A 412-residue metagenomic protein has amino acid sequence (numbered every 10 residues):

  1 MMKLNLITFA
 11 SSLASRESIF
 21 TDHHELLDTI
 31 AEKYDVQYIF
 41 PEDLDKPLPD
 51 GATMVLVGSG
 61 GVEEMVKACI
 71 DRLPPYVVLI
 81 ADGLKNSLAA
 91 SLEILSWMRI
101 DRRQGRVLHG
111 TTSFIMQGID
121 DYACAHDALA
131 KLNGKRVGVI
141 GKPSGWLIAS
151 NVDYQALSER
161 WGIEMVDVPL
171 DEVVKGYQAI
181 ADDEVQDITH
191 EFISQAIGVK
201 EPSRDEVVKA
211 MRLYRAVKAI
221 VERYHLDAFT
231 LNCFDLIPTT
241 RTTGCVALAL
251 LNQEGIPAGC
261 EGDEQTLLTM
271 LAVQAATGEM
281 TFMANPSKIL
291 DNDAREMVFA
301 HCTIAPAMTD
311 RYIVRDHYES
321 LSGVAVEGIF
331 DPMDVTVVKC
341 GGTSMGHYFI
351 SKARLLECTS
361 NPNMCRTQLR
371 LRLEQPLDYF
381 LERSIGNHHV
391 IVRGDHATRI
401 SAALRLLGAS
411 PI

Functional and structural regions predicted by a protein language model:
M1-Y38: N-terminal basic/disordered segments at the start of proteins
I7-S18, E42, V55-G60, A81-D82 (+2 more regions): Structural motif
H23-D35, L48-V57, D101-F114, K200-R204: Acidic/glycine-enriched edge-of-secondary-structure segments
L26-E93: An N-terminal, globular interaction/scaffold subdomain
E63, N86, G145-L147, L236-T240 (+1 more regions): Flexible loop/turn segments at secondary-structure boundaries
S96-T277: Conserved, well-structured core segments that form the ligand-binding/active-site neighborhood of functional domains
I256-L356: C-terminal catalytic subdomain
A325-I412: Extended hydrophobic packing segments that form well-structured cores
